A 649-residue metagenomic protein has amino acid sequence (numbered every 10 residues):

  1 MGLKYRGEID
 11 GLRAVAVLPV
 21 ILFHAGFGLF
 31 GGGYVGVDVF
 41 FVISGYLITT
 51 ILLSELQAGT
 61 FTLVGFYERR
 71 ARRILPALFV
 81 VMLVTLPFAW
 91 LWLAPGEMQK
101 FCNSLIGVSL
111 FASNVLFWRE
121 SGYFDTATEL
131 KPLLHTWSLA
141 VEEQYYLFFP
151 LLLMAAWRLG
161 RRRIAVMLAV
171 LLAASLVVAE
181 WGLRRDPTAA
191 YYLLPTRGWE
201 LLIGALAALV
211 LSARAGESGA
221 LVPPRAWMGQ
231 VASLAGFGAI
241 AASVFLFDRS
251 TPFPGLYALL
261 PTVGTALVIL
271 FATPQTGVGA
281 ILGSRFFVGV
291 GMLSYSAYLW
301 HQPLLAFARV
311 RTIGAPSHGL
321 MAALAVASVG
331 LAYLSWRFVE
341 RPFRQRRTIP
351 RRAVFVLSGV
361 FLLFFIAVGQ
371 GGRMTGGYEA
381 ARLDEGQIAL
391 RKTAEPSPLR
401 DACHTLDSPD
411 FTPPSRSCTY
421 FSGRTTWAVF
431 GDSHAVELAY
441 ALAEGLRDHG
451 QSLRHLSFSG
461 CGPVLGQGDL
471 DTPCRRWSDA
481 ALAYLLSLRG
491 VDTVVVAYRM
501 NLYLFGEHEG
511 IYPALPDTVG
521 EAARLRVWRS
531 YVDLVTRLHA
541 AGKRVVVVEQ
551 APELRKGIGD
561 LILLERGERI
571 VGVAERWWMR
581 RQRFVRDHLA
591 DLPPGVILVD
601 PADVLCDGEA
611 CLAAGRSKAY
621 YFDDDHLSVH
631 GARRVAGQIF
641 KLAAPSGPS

Functional and structural regions predicted by a protein language model:
M1-I349, L362-F365: Membrane-interface helix/loop caps of multi-pass membrane proteins
P224, R249, R311-A322, V329-Y333 (+2 more regions): Extracellular/periplasmic envelope-modification machinery, especially enzymes that add or remove acyl/ester groups on
